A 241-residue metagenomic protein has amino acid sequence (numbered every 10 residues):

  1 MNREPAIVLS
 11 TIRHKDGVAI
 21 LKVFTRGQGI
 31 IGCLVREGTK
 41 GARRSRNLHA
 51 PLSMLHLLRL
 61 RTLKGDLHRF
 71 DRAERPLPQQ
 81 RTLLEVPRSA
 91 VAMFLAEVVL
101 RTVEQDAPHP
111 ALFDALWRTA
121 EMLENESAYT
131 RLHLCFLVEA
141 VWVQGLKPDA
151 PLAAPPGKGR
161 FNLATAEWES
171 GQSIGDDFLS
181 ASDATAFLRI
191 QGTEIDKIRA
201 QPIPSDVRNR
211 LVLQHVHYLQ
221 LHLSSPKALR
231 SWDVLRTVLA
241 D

Functional and structural regions predicted by a protein language model:
M1-I20, F24-D241: Non-catalytic alpha-helical scaffolds and adjoining flexible linkers that form interface surfaces for assembly
